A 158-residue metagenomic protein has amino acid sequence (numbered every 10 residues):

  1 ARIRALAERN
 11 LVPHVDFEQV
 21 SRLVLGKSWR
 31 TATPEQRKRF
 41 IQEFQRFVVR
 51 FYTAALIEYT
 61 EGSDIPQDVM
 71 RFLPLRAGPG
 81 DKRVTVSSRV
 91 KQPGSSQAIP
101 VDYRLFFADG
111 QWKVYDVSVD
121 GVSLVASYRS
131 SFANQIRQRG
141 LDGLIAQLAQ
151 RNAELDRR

Functional and structural regions predicted by a protein language model:
A1-L56: Early exported N-terminus immediately downstream of N-terminal targeting peptides
A7, V12, D64-Q67, D116 (+1 more regions): Short, functionally important structural connectors and interaction interfaces within domains
H14, Q19-R22, S28, S118-S127 (+2 more regions): Residue-level preference for alpha-helix termini and adjacent loops
F40-Q42, R46, R50-I99, R151-R158: Surface-exposed, charged secondary-structure patches
A98-A126: Short beta-strand edge/turn micro-motifs at domain boundaries
G121-R158: Non-transmembrane domains of secretory- and envelope-associated proteins
